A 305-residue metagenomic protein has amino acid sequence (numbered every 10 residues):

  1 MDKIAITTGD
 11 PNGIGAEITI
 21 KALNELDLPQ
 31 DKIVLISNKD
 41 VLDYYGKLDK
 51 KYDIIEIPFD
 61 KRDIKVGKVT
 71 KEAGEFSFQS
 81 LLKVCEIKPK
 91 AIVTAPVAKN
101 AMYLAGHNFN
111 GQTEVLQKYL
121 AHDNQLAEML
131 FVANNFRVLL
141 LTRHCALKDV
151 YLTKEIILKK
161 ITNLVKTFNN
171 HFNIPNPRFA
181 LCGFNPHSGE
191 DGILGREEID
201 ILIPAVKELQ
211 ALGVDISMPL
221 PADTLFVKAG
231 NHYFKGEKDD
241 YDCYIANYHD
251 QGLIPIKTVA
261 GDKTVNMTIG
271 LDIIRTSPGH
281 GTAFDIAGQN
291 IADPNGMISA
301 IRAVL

Functional and structural regions predicted by a protein language model:
M1-E114, E155-N247, Q251-V265, L271-I274 (+2 more regions): Contiguous, glycine/small-aliphatic-enriched amphipathic segments in soluble metabolic enzymes
I33, T113, A127-E128, F136-L139: Small-molecule pocket liners
G46, L120-A121, C145, F172: A broad structural signal for alpha-helix termini and local helix breaks/kinks
D49, L130-L158: Ligand-binding beta-strand-loop-alpha-helix segment within the catalytic cores of soluble metabolic enzymes
Y119-F136, I269-D285: Short, flexible loop segments at boundaries between secondary-structure elements
